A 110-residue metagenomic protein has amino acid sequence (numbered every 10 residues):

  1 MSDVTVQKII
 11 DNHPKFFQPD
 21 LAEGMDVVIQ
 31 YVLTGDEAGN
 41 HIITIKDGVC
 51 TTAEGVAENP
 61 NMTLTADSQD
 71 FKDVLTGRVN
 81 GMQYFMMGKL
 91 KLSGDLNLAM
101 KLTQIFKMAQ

Functional and structural regions predicted by a protein language model:
M1-Q110: Feature captures hydrophobic
